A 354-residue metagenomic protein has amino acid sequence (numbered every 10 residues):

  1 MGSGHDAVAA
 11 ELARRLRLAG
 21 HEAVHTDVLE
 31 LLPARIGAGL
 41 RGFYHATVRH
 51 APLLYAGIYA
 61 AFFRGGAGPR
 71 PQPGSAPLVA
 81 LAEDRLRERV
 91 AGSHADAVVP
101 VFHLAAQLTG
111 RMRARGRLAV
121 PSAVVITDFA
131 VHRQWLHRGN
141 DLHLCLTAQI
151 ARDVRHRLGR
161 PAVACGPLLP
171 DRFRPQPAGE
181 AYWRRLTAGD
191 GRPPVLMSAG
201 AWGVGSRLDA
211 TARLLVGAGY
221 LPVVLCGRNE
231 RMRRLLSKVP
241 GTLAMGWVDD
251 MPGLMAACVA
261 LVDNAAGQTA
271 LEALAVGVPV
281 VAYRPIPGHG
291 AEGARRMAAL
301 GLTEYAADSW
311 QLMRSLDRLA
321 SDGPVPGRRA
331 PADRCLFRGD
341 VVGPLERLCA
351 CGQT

Functional and structural regions predicted by a protein language model:
S3, A61, G65-V154: Active-site and donor-binding regions of nucleotide-sugar-utilizing enzymes
E11-R89: Conserved N-terminal ligand/cofactor-binding loop architecture of enzyme catalytic domains
L142-A201, G227-R231: A nucleotide-sugar donor-handling region in carbohydrate enzymes
C145, M245-W247, T303-S309: Short acidic-hydrophobic, aromatic-tinged amphipathic segments that line or gate anion-handling sites
A178-E180, L186-A257: Donor-nucleotide binding loops and adjacent catalytic segments primarily of GT-B fold Leloir glycosyltransferases
A256-N264: Acidic donor-binding loop of glycosyltransferase active sites
A270, L274-R318: Catalytic binding pocket for nucleotide-activated donors in carbohydrate/polymer assembly enzymes
S321, R334-T354: C-terminal alpha-helical cap of glycosyltransferases
